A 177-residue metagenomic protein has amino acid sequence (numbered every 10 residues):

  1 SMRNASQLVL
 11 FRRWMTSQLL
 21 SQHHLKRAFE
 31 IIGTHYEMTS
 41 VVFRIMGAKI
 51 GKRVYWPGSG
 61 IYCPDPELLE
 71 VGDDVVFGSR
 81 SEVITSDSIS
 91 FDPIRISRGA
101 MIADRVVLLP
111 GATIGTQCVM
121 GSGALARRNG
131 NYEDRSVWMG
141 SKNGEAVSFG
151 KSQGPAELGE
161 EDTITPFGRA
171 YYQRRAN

Functional and structural regions predicted by a protein language model:
S1-G47, E133-N177: Terminal amphipathic alpha-helical/low-complexity segments used for targeting or macromolecular assembly
L8-F43, G47-I89, P93-R95, G99-M101: Multipass alpha-helical transmembrane domains of eukaryotic endomembrane proteins
L69, V76-N177: Glycine-rich hexapeptide-repeat left-handed beta-helix
